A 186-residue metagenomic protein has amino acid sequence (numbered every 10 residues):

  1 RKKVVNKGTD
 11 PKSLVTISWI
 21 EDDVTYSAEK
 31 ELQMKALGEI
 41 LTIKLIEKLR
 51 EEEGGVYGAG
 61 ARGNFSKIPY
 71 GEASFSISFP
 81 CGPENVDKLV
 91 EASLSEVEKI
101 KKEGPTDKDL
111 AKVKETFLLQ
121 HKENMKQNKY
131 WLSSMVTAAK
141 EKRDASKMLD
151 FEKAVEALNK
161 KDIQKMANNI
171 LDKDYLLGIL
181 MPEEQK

Functional and structural regions predicted by a protein language model:
R1-K44: His/Glu-based metal-binding/catalytic segments typifying zinc-dependent metallopeptidases
R1-V4, G60-N64, D162-Q164: Glycine-rich, charged/polar anion/phosphate-binding loops that engage phosphate groups from diverse ligands
V5-T9, S66-P69, N169: Replace "in large, NTP-powered and nucleic-acid-processing enzymes" with "in large, NTP-powered factors and other
K12-A28, R50-A157, Y175-P182: M16 family metallopeptidases and their MPP-like homologs
E47: Carboxylate-rich, divalent-cation-coordinating active-site regions
K160, N168-N169: Proteostasis/folding factors centered on peptidyl-prolyl cis-trans isomerases
K186: Zn2+-dependent metallopeptidase catalytic domains
